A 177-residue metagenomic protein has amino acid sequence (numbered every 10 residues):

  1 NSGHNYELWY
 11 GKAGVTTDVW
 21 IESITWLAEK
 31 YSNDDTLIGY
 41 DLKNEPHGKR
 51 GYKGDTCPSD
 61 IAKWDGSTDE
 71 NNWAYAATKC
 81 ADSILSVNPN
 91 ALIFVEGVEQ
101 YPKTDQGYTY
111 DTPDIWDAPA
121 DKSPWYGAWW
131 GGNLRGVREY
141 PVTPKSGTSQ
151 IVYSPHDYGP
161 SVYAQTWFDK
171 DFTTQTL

Functional and structural regions predicted by a protein language model:
S2-E29: Active-site-adjacent "subsite" loops/lids of carbohydrate-active enzymes
I21-S32, T36-I38, K43-L177: Extracellular glycoside hydrolase catalytic/binding regions
